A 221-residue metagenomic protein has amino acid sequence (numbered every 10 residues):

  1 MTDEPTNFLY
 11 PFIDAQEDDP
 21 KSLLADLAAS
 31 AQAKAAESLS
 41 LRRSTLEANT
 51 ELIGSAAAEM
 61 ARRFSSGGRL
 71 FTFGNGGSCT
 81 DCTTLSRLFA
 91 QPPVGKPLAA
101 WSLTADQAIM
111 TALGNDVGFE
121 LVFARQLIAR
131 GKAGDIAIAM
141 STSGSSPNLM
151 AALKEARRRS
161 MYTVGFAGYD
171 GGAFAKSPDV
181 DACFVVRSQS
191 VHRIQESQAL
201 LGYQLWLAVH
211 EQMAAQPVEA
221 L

Functional and structural regions predicted by a protein language model:
M1-L46: Cofactor-/ligand-binding subdomain signature composed of acidic, glycine-rich, tryptophan-containing flexible loops
T45-S66: A short, well-structured juxtamembrane/interface segment
E59-G131: Glycine-rich, small/polar surface segments that engage phosphate groups of diverse ligands
C79-T83, S145-A152: Short glycine/serine/threonine-rich phosphate/pyrophosphate-binding segments that cradle anionic phosphate groups
A90, L153-S160: Surface-exposed amphipathic alpha-helices with a cationic face
A129, A137, H192-L221: A charged, well-structured terminal subsegment
S141, A167, F184-H192: Short beta->alpha connector loops at strand-helix junctions that form conserved, small/polar/Pro-enriched
F166-D181: Short, glycine/polar-rich helix-capping loops at beta-to-alpha or helix-loop-helix junctions that flank or form
